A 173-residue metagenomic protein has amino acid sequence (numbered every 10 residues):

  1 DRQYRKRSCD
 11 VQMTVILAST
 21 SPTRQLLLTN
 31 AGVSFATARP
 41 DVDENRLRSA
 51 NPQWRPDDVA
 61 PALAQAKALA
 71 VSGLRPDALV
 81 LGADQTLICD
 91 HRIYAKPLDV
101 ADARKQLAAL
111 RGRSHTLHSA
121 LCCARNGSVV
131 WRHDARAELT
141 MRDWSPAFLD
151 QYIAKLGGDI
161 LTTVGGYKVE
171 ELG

Functional and structural regions predicted by a protein language model:
D1-Y4: Intrinsic-disorder-associated, low-complexity terminal segments enriched in Asp/Asn/His/Tyr and depleted of Lys/Arg
M13-I16, T29, Q53-G173: Anionic-ligand binding patches
I16-R39: N-terminal G-site helix/loop of the GST-like fold
P22, V42, S128: Short, glycine/serine-rich, charged loops/turns that create anion-binding and catalytic segments at active sites
R39-N45: Short, acidic/turn-prone active-site loops that include or flank metal/cofactor- and phosphate-binding residues
N45-R48, Q85-L87: Short, basic/glycine-rich phosphate-binding loops at helix/coil junctions that contact nucleotide phosphates
